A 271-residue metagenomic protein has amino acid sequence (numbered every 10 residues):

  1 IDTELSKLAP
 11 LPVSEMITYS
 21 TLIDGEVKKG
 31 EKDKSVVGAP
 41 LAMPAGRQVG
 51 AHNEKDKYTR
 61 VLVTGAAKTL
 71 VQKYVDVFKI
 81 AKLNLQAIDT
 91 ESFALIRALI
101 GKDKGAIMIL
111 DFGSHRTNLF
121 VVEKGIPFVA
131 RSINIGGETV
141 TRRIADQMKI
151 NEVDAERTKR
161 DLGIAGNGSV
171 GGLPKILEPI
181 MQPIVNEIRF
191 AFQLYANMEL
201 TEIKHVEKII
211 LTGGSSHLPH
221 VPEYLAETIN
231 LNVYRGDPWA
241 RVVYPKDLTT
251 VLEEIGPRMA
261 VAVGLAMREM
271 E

Functional and structural regions predicted by a protein language model:
I1-I100, K208, P238-V242, R258-V261: Active-site neighborhood for divalent-cation/phosphate handling
K57-Y58, E123-I126, T201-E207: Short, surface-exposed connector motifs at secondary-structure boundaries
L62, A106-L110, I210: Conserved beta-strand elements of the Class I
T69-S92, I126-I164, G168: Glycine-rich phosphate-binding loop plus the immediately following alpha-helix
K73, G113-F128, E254, R258-E271: Extended, charge-rich low-complexity interaction segments
F78-I80, K124, L225-N230: Short, solvent-exposed amphipathic alpha-helical segments in soluble enzyme and RNA/protein-processing domains
I100-V129, G136, I144: Gly/Thr-rich phosphate-binding beta-strand-loop-beta motif of the actin/hexokinase/Hsp70
A145, V170-E271: Helical "lid/coupling" subdomains associated with nucleotide-phosphate turnover
